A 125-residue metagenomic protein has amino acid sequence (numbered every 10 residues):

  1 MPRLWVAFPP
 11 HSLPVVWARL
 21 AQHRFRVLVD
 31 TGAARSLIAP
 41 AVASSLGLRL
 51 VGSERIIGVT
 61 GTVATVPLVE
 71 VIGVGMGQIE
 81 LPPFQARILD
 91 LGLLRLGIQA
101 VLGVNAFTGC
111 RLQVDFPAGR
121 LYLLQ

Functional and structural regions predicted by a protein language model:
M1-Q125: Pepsin/retropepsin-fold aspartyl endopeptidases
